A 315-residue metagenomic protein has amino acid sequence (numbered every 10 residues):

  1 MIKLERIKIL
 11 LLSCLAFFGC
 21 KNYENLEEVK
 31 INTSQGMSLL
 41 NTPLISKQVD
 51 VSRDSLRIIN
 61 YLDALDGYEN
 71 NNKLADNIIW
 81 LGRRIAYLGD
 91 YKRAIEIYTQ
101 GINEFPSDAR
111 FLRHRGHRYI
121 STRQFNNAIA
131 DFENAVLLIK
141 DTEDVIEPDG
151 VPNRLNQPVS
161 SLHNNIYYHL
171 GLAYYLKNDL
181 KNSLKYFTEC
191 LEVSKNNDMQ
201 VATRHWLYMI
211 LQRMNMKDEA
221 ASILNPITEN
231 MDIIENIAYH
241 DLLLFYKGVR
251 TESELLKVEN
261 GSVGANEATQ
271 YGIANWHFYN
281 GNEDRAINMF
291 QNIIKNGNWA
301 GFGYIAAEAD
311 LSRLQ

Functional and structural regions predicted by a protein language model:
C20-W80: N-terminal leader/linker segments that initiate helical-solenoid repeat arrays
Y61-A64, Y98, F132, F187 (+1 more regions): Hydrophobic/aromatic packing residues within the alpha-helices of TPR/SEL1-like helical repeat arrays
